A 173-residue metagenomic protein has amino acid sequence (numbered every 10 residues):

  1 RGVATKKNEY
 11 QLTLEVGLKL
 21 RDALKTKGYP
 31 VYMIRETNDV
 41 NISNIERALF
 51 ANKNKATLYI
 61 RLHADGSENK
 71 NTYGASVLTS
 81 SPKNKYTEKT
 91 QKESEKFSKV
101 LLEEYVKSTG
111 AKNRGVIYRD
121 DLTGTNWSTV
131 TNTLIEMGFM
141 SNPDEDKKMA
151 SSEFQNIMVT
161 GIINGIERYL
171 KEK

Functional and structural regions predicted by a protein language model:
R1-F50, N54, Y73, T79-S81: Active-site histidine-acidic residue metal-binding/catalytic motifs, centered on HxH/HExxH-like signatures
R1-K7, S67-V100: A short, glycine/acidic-enriched catalytic loop
K7-E15, N38-I45, E88-K96, M149-T160: Soluble non-cytosolic domains of exported or imported proteins
L18-P30, N52-T57, A64, L102-A111 (+3 more regions): Sec-exported extracytoplasmic/periplasmic mature domains
K55-T57, T72-G74, V130: Extracytoplasmic
R61-N69, L78, N113-K173: Active-site-adjacent mobile loop/cap segments within catalytic or ligand-binding domains
K92-I117: Active-site-adjacent substrate-binding region of metalloamidase/peptidase-like peptide-processing proteins
